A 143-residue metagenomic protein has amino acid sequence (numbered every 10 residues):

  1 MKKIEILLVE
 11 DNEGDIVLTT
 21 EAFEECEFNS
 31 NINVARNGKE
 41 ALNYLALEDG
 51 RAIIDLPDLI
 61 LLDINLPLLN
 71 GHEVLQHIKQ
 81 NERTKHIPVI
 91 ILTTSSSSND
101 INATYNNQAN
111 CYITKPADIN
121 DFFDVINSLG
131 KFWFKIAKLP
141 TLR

Functional and structural regions predicted by a protein language model:
E10: Conserved acidic carboxylate
E13-K39: Two-component/phosphorelay signaling modules centered on CheY-like receiver
T20, V34-L59: Acidic, metal-coordinating helix/loop segments flanking the phosphotransfer/catalytic sites of two-component signaling
V34, L66-L69: Residue-level signal for the "D+5" position in two-component response regulator receiver
D63, T93: Active-site residues of response regulator receiver
N110: Short, glycine/charged-rich "phosphate-handling" switch motifs in NTP-dependent and phosphotransfer domains
A117-S128, F134-L142: C-terminal output helix
